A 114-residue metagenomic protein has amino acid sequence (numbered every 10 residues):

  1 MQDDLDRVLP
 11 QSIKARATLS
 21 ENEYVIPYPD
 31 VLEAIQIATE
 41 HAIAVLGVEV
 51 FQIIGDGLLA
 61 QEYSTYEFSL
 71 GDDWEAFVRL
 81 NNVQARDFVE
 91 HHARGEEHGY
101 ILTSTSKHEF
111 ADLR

Functional and structural regions predicted by a protein language model:
M1-V25: Long, contiguous N-terminal structural blocks used for assembly/anchoring
K14, E21, L46-F51, G95-G99: N-terminal targeting/docking segments
N22-P29, S69-D72, A76-V83: Alpha-helix boundary/N-cap detector
P27-D56: Short, well-structured hydrophobic secondary-structure segments
Y28-E33, G55-E62, H108-R114: Short, solvent-exposed polar/charged micro-motifs at secondary-structure junctions
Q52-R79: Acidic, low-complexity, intrinsically disordered interaction modules
R79-R114: Amphipathic alpha-helical binding modules
